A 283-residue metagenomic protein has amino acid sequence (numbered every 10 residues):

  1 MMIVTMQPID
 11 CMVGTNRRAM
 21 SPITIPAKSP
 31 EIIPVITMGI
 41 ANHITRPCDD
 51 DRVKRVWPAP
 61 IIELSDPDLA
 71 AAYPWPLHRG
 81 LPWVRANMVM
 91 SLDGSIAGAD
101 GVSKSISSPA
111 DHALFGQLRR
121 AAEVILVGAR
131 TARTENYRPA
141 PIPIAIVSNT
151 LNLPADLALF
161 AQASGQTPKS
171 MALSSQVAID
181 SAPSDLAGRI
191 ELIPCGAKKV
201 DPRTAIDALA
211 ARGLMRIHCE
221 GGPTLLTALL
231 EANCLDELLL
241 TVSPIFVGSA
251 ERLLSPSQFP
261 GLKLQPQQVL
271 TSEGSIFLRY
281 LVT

Functional and structural regions predicted by a protein language model:
M1-D51: Short, strongly patterned local motifs
D49-T283: Enzymes that bind and transform nitrogen-containing heteroaromatic metabolites
